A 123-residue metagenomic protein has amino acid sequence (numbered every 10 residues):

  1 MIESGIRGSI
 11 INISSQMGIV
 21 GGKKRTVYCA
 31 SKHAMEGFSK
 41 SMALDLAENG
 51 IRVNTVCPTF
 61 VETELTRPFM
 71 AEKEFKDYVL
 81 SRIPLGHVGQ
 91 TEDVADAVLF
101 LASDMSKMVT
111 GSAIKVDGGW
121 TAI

Functional and structural regions predicted by a protein language model:
E3, L44-E48, K107: Alpha-helical segment proximal to the catalytic Tyr-Lys
I6, S31, S39: Active-site helix of classical SDR
R7, V20-T26, E48, G86 (+1 more regions): Active-site loop immediately N-terminal to the catalytic Tyr-X3-Lys motif of short-chain dehydrogenase/reductase
S15: Residue(s) in the substrate-gating loop at a strand-loop-helix junction that position the organic substrate next
A34, F38-M42, L46, V56 (+1 more regions): Hydrophobic alpha-helix immediately C-terminal to the catalytic Tyr-X-X-X-Lys motif of short-chain
E36, C57-P68: Short, flexible catalytic-loop segment of classical short-chain dehydrogenase/reductase
R52, H87-V116, T121: C-terminal substrate-recognition "lid" of short-chain dehydrogenase/reductases
K73-D93: Catalytic Tyr-x(3-8)-Lys segment
